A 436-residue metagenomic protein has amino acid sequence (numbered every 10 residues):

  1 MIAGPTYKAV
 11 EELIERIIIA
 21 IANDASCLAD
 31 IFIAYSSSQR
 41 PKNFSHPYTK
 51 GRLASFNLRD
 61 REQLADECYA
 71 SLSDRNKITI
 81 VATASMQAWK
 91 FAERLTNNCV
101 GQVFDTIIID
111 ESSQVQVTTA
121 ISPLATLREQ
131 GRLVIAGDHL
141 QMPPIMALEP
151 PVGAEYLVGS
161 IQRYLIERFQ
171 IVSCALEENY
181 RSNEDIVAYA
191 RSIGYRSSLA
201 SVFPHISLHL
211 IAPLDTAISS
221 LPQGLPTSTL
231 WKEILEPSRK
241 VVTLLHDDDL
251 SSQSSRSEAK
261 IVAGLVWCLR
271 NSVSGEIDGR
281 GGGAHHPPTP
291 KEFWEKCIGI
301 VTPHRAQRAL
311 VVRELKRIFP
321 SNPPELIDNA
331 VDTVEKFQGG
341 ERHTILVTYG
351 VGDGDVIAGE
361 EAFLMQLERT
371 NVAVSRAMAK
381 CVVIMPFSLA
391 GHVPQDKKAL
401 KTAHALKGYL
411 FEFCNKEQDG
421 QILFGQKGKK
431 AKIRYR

Functional and structural regions predicted by a protein language model:
M1-G4, N23: Phosphate-binding active sites in nucleotide-utilizing proteins
P5-K8, E12, M86-A88, G101-R436: Conserved helicase motor core of SF1/SF2 NTP-dependent helicases
K8-L53, L310-P323: Conserved helix-turn-beta segment of the N-terminal RecA-like "Helicase ATP-binding" lobe in SF1/SF2 helicases
R16, I21, I33, N43-L64 (+3 more regions): Secondary-structure junction/capping motif
N43-T79, P323-I345, G352-D355: Conserved motor-coupling elements within RecA-like helicase/translocase cores
H46-A54, R94-T96, S251-K260: Short, polar loop/linker segments at the starts of domains and inter-domain junctions
A65-F104, V117-T119, V262: Conserved helicase/translocase P-loop NTPase motor core
